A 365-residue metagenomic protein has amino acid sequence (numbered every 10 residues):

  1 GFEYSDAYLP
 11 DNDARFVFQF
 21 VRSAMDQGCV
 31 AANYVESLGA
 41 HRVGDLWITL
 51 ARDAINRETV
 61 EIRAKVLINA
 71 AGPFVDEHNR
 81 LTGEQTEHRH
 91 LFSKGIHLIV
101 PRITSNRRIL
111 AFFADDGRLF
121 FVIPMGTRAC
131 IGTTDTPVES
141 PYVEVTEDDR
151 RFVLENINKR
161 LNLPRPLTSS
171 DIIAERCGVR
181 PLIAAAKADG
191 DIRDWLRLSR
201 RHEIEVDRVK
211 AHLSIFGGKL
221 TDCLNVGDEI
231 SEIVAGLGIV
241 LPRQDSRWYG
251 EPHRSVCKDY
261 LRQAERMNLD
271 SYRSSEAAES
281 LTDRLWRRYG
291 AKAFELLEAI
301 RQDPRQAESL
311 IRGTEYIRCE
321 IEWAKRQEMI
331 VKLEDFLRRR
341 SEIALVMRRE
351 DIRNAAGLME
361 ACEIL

Functional and structural regions predicted by a protein language model:
G1-G28: Rossmann-like flavin
E3-Y4, T49-D53: Short beta-strand segments that buttress and anchor functional surface loops
D13-Q19, S23, R80, Q85-C130 (+2 more regions): C-terminal catalytic lobe of FAD-dependent flavoproteins
V30-A32, I173: General small-molecule cofactor/ligand-binding pocket signal
N33-W47: A conserved short coil-to-beta-strand element within the FAD-binding core of flavoproteins
D45-T49, N106-R108: Short, hydrophobic/aromatic-rich segments at coil-to-beta transitions
I55-V66: Core beta-strand elements of the Rossmann-like FAD/NAD(P) dinucleotide-binding domain in flavoenzyme oxidoreductases
N69-E84: Flavin (primarily FAD) binding-site architecture
